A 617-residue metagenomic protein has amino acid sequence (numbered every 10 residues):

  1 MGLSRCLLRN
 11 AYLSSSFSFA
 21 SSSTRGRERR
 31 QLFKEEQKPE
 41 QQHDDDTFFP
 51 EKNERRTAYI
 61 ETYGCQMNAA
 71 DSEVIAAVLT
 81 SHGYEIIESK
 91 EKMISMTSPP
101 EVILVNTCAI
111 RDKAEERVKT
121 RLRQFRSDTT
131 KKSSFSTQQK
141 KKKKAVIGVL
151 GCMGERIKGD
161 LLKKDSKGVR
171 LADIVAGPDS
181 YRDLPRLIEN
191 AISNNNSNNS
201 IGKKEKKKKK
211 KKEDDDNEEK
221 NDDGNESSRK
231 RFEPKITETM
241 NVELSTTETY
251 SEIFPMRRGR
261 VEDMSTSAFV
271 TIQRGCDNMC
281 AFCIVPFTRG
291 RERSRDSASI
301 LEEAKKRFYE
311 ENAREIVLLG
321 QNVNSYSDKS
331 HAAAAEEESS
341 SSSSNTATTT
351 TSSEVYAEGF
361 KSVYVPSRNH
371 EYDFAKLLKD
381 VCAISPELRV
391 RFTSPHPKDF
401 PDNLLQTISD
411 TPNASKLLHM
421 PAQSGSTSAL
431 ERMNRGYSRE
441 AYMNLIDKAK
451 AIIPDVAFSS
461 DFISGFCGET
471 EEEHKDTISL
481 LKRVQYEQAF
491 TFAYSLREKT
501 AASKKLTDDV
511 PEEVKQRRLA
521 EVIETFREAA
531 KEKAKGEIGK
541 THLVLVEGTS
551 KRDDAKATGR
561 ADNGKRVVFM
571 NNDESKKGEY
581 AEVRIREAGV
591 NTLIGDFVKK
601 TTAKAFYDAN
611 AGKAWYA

Functional and structural regions predicted by a protein language model:
L3-L13, F17-Y326, A333, E338 (+6 more regions): Proteins enriched for Cys/Gly/acidic motifs involved in redox and nucleic-acid/cofactor modification
D44, F48, A502-A617: Terminal RNA-binding accessory module
E61, L319-Q321, Y326, T393-P395 (+7 more regions): Generic beta-strand/beta-sheet core signal
K119-L122, S297-I300, Y372-A375, S438 (+1 more regions): Charged helix-capping and loop-helix junction motifs
K144-G148, R156-I157, Y309-E472, K482: Conserved SAM/AdoMet-binding glycine-rich loop
D263-T266, C276-N278, A414, S424 (+5 more regions): Short flexible coil/turn linkers enriched for glycine and charged/polar residues that connect secondary-structure
C280, I300, L318, F392 (+7 more regions): Conserved, mostly hydrophobic/aromatic
E469-D476, L481-E487, R497: Contiguous mid-protein beta-loop-alpha structural module that forms a pocket-lining wall or clamp of enzyme active
